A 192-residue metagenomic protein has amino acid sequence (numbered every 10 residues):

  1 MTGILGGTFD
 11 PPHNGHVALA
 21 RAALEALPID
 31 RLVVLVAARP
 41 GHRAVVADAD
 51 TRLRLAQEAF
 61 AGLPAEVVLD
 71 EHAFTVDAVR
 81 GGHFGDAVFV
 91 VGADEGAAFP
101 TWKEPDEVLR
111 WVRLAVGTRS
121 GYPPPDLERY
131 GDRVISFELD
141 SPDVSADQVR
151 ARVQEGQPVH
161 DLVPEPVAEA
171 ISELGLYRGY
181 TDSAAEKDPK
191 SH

Functional and structural regions predicted by a protein language model:
M1-H192: Nucleotidyltransferase catalytic core that binds NTPs
